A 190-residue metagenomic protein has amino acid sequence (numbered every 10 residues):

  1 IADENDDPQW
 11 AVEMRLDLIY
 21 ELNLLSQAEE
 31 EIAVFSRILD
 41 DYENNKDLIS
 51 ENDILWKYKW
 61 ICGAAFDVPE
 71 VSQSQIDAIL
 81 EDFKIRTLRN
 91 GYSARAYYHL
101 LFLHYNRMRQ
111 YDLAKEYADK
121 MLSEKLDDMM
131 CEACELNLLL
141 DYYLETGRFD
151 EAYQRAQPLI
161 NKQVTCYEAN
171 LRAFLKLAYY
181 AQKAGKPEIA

Functional and structural regions predicted by a protein language model:
I1, L24-D41, D67-D82, Y105-K120 (+2 more regions): Helix-turn-helix repeat elements of alpha-solenoid scaffolds
A2-D7, L39-L48, E81-Y92, D119-C131 (+1 more regions): Solenoid-like repeat scaffolds
W10, M14, E43-Y58, P69-I76 (+4 more regions): Inter-domain helical "communication" segments and dimerization helices that couple sensory or membrane-embedded modules
A11, A118, D128, E132 (+3 more regions): Secondary-structure-rich domain cores
R15-A28, I54-E70, R95-Q110, C131-G147 (+1 more regions): Tandem amphipathic alpha-helical repeat scaffolds
